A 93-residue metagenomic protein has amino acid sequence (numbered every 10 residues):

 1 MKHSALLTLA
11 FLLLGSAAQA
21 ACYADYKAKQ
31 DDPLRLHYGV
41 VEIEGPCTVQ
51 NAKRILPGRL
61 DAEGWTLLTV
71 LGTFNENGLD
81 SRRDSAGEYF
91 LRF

Functional and structural regions predicted by a protein language model:
K2-F93: Terminus-proximal functional modules
